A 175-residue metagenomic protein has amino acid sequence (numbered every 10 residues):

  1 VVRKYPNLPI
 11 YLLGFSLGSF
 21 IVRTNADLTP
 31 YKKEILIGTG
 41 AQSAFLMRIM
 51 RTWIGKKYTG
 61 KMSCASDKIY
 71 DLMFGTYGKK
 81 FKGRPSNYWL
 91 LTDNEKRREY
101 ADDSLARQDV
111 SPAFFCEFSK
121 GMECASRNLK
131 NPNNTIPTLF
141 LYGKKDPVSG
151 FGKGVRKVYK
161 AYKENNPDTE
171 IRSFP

Functional and structural regions predicted by a protein language model:
Y5-S16: Alpha/beta-hydrolase fold nucleophile elbow
G14-T24: Glycine-rich nucleophile elbow surrounding the catalytic serine of serine-hydrolase chemistry
T24-L105: Alpha/beta-hydrolase-fold enzymes
A106, V110-K130: Active-site nucleophile elbow and catalytic-triad environment of alpha/beta-hydrolase enzymes
P132-T138: Short, proline-enriched alpha-helix->beta-strand connector loops that line the catalytic pocket of alpha/beta-hydrolase
F140-Y142: Short beta-strand/loop motif that positions the catalytic acidic residue of the alpha/beta-hydrolase fold
P147-K157: Conserved alpha/beta-hydrolase "acid-adjacent" motif
Y159-P175: Catalytic histidine neighborhood in serine/cysteine hydrolases with alpha/beta-hydrolase-type architecture
